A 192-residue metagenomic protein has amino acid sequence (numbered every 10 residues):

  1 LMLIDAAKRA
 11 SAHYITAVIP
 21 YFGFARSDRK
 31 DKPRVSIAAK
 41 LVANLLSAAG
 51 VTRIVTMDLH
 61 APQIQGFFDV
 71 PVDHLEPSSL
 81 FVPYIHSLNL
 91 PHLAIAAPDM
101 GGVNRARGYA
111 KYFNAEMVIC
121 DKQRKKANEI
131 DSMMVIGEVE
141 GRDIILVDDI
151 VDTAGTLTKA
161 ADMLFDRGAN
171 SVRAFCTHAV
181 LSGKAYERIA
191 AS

Functional and structural regions predicted by a protein language model:
L1-S192: PRPP-associated nucleotide enzymes
